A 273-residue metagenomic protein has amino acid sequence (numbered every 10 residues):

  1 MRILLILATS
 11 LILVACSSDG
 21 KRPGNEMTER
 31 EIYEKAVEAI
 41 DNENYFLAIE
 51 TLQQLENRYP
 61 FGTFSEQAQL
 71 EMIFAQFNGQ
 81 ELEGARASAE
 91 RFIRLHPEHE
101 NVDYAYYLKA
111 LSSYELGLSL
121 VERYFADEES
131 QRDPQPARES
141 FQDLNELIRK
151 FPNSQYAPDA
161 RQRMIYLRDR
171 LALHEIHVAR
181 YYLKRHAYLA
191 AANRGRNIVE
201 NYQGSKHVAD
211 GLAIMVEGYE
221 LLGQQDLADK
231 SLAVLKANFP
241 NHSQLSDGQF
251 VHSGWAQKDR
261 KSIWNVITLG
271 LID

Functional and structural regions predicted by a protein language model:
M1-C16: Sec-dependent bacterial lipoprotein signal peptides
L13-D273: Acidic, polar-rich low-complexity tracts and alpha-helical solenoid repeat scaffolds
